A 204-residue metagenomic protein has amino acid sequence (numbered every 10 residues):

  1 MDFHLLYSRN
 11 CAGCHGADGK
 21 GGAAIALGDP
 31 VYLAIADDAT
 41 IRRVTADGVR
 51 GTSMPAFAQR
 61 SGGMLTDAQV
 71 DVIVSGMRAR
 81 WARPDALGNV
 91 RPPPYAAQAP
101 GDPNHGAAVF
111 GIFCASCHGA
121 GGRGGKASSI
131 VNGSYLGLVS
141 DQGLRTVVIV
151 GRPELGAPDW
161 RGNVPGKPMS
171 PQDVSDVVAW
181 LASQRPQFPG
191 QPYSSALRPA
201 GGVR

Functional and structural regions predicted by a protein language model:
M1, L5-N10, P55-R123, D141 (+1 more regions): Flexible coil segments in periplasmic/lumen-exposed cytochrome c-class electron-transfer proteins
H4, G16, K20-A46, A56 (+5 more regions): Gly/Gly-Pro-rich "capping" loops immediately C-terminal to redox-active cysteine motifs in periplasmic/lumenal
T52: Ser/Thr-centric signal marking residues that sit in or immediately flank functional binding/regulatory motifs
